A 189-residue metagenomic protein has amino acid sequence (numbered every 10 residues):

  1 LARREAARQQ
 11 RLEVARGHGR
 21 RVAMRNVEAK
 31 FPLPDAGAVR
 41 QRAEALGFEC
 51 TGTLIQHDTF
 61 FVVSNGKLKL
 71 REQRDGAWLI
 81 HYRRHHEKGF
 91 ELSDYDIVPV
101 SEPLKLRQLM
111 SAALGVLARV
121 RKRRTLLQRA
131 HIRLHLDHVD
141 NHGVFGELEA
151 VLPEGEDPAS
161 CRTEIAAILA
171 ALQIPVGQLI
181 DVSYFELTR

Functional and structural regions predicted by a protein language model:
R4, R11-A23: Short, Lys/Arg-enriched N-terminal segments with co-localized hydrophobic residues within the first ~10-30 amino acids
A23-H131, L172-R189: N-terminal strand-loop-strand beta-hairpin
G37-V39, G155-A159: Short acidic, Gly/Pro-enriched loop/turn segments at secondary-structure junctions
G89-D94, G146-E147, D157-A159: A short, polar/proline- and glycine-enriched secondary-structure boundary/capping micro-motif
K105, K122, G143, S160-A167: Residues forming well-ordered secondary-structure scaffolds
V116-E154: Conserved, surface-exposed functional patches that form binding/active-site neighborhoods
D157-I180: Mixed-charge, glycine-accented linear interaction segment located at domain edges/termini
